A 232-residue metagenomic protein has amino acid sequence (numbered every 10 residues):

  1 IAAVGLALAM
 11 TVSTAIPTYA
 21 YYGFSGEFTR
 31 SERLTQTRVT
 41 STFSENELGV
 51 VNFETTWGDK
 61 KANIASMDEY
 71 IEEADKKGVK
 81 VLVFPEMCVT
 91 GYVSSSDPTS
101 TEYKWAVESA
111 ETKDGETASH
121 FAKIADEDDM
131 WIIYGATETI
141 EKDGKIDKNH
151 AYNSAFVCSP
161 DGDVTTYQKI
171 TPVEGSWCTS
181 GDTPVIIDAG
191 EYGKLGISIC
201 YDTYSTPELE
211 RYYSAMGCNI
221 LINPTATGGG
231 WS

Functional and structural regions predicted by a protein language model:
I1-N46: Short, polar/proline-rich extracytoplasmic segments that appear immediately after membrane translocation
T29, E54, I170-T171: A generic structural motif
L48-E54: Short beta-strand segments enriched in small/hydrophobic residues
E54, P85, I133-G135, S198 (+1 more regions): A cross-family glycoside hydrolase active-site/sugar-binding cleft signature
T55, V89, S205: Active-site micro-motifs of SAM-dependent methyltransferase domains
K60, E72-P160, G229-S232: Cys-nucleophile CN-hydrolase/nitrilase-fold catalytic domain and related Cys-dependent amidase chemistry that acts on
I64-L82, E208-S214: Short amphipathic alpha-helices and their capping/turn segments at secondary-structure boundaries
A110, S119, K123, I140-I220 (+1 more regions): Active-site catalytic loop in hydrolytic enzyme cores
